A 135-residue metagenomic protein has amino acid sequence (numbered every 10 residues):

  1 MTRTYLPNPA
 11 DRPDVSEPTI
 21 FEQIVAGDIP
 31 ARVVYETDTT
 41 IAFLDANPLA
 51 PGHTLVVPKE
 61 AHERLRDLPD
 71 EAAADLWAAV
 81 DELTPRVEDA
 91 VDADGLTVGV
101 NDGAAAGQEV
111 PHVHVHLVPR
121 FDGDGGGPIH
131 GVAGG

Functional and structural regions predicted by a protein language model:
M1-G135: HIT superfamily nucleotide-processing domains
